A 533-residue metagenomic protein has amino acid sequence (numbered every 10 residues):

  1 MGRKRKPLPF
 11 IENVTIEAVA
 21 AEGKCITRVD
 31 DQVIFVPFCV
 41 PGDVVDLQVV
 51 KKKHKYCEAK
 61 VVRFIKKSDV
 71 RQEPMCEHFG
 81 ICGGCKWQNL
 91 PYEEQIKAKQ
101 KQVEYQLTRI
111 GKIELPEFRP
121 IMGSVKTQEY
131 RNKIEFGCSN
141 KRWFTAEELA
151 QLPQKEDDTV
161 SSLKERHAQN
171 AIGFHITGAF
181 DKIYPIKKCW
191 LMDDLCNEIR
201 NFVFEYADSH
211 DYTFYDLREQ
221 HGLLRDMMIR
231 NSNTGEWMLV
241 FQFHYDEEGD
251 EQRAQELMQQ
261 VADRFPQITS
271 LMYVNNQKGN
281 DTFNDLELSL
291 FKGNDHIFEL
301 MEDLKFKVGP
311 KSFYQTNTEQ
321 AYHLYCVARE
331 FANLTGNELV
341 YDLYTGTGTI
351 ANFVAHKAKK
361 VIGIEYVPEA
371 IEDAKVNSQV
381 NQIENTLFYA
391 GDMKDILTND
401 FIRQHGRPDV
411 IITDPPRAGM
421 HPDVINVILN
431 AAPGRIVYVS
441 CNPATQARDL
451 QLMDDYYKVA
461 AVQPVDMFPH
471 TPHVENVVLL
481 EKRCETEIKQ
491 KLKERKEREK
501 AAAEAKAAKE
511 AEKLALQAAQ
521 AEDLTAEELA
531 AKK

Functional and structural regions predicted by a protein language model:
M1-H78, L387-F388, D395: Terminal RNA-binding accessory module
G2-N13, A18-G23, E248-K533: Rossmann-like S-adenosyl-L-methionine
C25-D30, G173-I176, V240-Q242, A374: Short, acidic/hydrophobic/Gly-rich beta-strand patch recurrent on exposed beta strands that often constitutes part
D46-Q48, E135, Y341: Hydrophobic beta-strand signal
V62-P74, G80-T213, E247: Extended interfacial segments that mediate partner engagement and assembly in macromolecular machines
R119-K126, L217, L224-D226, Q463-M467: Short, solvent-exposed loop/turn elements at beta->coil junctions and helix N-caps that rim active or binding pockets
I229, G235-H244, K305-G309: Short, aliphatic-rich beta-strand segments
